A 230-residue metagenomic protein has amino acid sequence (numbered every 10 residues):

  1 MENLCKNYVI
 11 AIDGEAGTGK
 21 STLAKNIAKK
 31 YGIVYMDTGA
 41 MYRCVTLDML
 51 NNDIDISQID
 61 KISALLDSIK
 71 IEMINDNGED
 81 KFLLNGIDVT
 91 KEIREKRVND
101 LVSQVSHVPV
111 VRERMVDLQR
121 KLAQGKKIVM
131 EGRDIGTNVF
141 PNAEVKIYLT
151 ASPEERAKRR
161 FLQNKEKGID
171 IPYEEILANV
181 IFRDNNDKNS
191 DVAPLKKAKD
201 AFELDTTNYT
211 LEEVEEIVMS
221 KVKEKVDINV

Functional and structural regions predicted by a protein language model:
I10-I12: Hydrophobic anchor at the beta1->P-loop junction of P-loop NTPases
E15: P-loop (Walker A) phosphate-binding loop of NTP-binding proteins
K20: Conserved lysine of the Walker
L23: Hydrophobic positions on the alpha1 helix immediately C-terminal to the Walker A/P-loop
K30-E95: N-terminal phosphate/diphosphate-binding loop that engages ATP/GTP or pyrophosphate donors across diverse enzyme folds
G39, G86, M115, V129 (+1 more regions): Residue-level signal for inorganic ion chemistry
I74, Q119-K126, R133, T137-N138 (+2 more regions): Small-molecule kinase domains that catalyze NTP-dependent phosphoryl transfer to phosphate-bearing small molecules
T90-V102, S106-E166: ATP-dependent NMP and nucleoside kinases share a basic, alpha-helical "lid"
